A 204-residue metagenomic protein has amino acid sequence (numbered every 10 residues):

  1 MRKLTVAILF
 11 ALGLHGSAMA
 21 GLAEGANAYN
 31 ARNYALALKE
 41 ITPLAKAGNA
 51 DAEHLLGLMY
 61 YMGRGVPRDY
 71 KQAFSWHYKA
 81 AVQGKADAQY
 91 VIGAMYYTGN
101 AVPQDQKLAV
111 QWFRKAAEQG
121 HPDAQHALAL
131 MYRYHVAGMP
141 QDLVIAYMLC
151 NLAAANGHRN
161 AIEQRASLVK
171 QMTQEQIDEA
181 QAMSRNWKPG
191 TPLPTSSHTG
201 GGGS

Functional and structural regions predicted by a protein language model:
M1-L4: Positively charged n-region of N-terminal signal peptides that target proteins for export
A7-H15: Bacterial N-terminal signal peptides
G16-A20: Sec/Tat signal peptide C-region and signal peptidase I cleavage site
G21-A28, P43-L44, L55-M62, V91-T98 (+3 more regions): Hydrophobic face of amphipathic alpha-helices that form TPR/SEL1-like repeat modules and related alpha-solenoid
Y29-N33, K46-E53, M62-R64, D69 (+7 more regions): Short helix-capping/linker turns of helical repeat alpha-solenoids
R159-S204: Terminal, low-structured helical/coil segments at or just beyond the last alpha-helical repeat
